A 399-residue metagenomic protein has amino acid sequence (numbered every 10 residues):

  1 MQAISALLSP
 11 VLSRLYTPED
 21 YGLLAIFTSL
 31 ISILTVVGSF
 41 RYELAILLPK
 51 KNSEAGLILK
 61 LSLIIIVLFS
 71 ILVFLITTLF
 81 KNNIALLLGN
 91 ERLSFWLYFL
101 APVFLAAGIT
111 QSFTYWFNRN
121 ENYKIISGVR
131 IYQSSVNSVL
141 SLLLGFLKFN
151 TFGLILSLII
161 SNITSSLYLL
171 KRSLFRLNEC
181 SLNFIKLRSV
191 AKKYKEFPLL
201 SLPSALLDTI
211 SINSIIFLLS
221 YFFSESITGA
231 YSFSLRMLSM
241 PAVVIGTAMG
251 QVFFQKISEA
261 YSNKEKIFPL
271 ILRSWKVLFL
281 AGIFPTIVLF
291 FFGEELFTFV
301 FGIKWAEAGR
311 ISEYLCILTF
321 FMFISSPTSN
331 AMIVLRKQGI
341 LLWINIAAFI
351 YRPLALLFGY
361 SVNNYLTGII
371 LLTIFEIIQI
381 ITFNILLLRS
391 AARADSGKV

Functional and structural regions predicted by a protein language model:
M1, F27, S32, V36-N82 (+4 more regions): Membrane-water interface segments that mark the loop-to-transmembrane alpha-helix transition
M1-R41, F69-S70, F74-T78, S134 (+9 more regions): Signature of the first transmembrane helix
P18-Y21, K81-L100, F290-F320: Interfacial segments at transmembrane-helix termini and the short loops linking adjacent helices
L24, T28-T35, D208, Y231-Q251 (+2 more regions): Transmembrane helix-bundle signature of multi-pass secondary active exporters and lipid flippases
A25-T28, S94-Y98, S127-R176, L235 (+2 more regions): Hydrophobic alpha-helical transmembrane segments
V36-E54, R119, S234, L238-N263 (+1 more regions): Helix-loop junctions and terminal segments of transmembrane helices in multi-pass membrane transport/translocation
A45-E54, A106-R130, F152, I317-I344 (+1 more regions): Membrane-interface junctions at transmembrane-helix termini in multi-pass inner-membrane proteins
K124, T151, L158, L167-I212 (+2 more regions): Interhelical loop/hinge segments that connect adjacent transmembrane helices in multipass membrane
